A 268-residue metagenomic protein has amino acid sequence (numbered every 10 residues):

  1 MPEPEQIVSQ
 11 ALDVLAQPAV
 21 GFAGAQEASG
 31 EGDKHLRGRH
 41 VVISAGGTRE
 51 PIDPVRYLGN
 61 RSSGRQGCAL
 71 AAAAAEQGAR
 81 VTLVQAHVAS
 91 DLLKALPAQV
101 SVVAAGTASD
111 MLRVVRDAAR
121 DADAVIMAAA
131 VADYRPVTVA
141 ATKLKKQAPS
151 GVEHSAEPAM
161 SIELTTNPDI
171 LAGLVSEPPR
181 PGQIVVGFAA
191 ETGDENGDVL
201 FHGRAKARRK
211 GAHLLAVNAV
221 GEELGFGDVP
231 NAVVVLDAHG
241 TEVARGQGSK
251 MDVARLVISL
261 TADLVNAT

Functional and structural regions predicted by a protein language model:
M1-E5, S150-G151, V220, V229-N231: Nucleotide-activated sugar donor-binding and catalytic core shared by glycosyltransferases and related lipid-linked
M1-V41, A45-P54, G59, A79 (+3 more regions): Structural/interface elements that position substrates and couple domains in central-metabolism enzymes
H35-T107: Glycine-rich phosphate/diphosphate-binding loop of Rossmann-like nucleotide-binding domains
V55, G67, A71, V115 (+3 more regions): Generic hydrophobic/aromatic pocket-lining and core-packing "Φ" positions
R56-S62, P158-I162, V243-G246: Short pre-catalytic strand/loop immediately N-terminal to key active-site residues, enriched for Gly-Thr
S101, G106-V220: Glycine-rich phosphate-binding loop
R180-G182, V199-T268: Glycine-rich phosphate/adenylate-binding loop
